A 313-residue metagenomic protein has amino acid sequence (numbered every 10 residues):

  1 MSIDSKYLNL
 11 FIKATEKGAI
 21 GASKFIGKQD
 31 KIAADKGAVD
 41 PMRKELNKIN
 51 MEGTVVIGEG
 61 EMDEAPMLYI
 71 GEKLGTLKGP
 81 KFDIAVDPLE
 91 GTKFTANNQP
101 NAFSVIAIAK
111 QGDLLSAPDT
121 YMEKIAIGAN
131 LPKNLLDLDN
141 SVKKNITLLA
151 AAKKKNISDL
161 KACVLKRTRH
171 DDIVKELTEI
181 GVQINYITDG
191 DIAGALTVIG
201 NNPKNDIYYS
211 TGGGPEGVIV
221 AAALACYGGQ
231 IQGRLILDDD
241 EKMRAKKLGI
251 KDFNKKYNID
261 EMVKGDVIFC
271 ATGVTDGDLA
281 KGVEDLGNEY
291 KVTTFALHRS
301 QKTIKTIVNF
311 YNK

Functional and structural regions predicted by a protein language model:
M1-A33, S104-I146: Conserved phosphate-binding loops in N-terminal lobes of ATP-dependent enzymes of the actin/Hsp70/sugar-kinase
M1-A85, T147, A151, T178 (+4 more regions): N-terminal subdomain of lithium-sensitive/metallo-dependent phosphomonoesterases centered on the IMPase/IPPase/PAP
I57-E59, Y69-G71, T76, K110 (+3 more regions): Generic structural "secondary-structure junction" signal
E59-E61, T76, T92, G213-G214 (+2 more regions): Gly/Ser/Thr-rich helix-start
K73, Q99, I127-P132, T197 (+1 more regions): Short capping/connector residues at structural and topological boundaries
L74-G75, S104-A107, K204-Y208: Short basic, glycine-rich beta-strand/loop surfaces that mediate nucleic-acid
G79-E90, F94-L115: DPxDG-like acidic metal-binding loop motif
D139-E289, T293-H298: An extended, acidic
